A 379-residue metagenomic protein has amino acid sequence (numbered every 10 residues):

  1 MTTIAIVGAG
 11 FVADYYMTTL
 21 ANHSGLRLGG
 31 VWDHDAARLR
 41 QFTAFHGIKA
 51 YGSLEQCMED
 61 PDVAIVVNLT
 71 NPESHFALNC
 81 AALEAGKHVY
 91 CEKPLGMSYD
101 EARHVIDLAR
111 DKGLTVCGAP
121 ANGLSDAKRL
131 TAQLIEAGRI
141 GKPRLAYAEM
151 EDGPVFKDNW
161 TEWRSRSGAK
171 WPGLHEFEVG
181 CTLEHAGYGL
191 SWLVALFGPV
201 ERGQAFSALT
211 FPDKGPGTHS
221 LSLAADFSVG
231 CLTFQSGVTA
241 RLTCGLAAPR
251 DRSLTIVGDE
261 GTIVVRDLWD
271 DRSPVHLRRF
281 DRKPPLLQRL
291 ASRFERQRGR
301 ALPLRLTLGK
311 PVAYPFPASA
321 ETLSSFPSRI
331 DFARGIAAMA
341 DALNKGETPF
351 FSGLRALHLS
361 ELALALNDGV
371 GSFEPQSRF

Functional and structural regions predicted by a protein language model:
M1-H46: N-terminal Rossmann-like dinucleotide-binding module
G30, A64-I65, L145: Short, Asp-centered acidic motifs that coordinate Mg2+ and/or phosphate in catalytic or ligand-binding sites
K49-P61: Short acidic low-complexity segments
D60, A64-I65, N71-P72, F76-G123 (+1 more regions): Beta-strand-loop-alpha-helix segment that lines the small-molecule cofactor/substrate pocket of alpha/beta enzymes
I65-V67, L114, A313-F379: C-terminal helix-rich "cap/oligomerization" subdomain common to oxidoreductases
N122-L221: Predominantly a Rossmann-like dinucleotide-binding segment in NAD(P)-dependent oxidoreductases
D158-K170, F280-T322: Charged, glycine/proline-rich intrinsically disordered loops and linkers
E184, G189-R282, A333-K345, A363-A365: Contiguous beta-strand/loop segments that form the cofactor/metal-binding neighborhood of enzyme cores
